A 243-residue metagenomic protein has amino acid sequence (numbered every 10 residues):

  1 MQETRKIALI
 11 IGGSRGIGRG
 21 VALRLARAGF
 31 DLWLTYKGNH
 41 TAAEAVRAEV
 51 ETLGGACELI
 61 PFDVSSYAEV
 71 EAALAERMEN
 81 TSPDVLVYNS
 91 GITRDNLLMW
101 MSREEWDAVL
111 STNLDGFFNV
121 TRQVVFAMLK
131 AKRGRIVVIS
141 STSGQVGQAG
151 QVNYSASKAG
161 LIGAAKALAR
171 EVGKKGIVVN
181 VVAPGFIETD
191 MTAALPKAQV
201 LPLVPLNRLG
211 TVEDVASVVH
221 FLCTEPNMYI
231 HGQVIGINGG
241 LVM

Functional and structural regions predicted by a protein language model:
S14-G16: Conserved glycine-rich cofactor-binding loop
F30-A45: Conserved glycine-rich Rossmann-like NAD(P)H-binding loop of the short-chain dehydrogenase/reductase
L97-L98, E105-L110, I136, V200: Substrate-binding pocket helix/loop in short-chain dehydrogenase/reductase
T121, S157, A165: Active-site helix of classical SDR
R133, T211-I237, V242: C-terminal substrate-recognition "lid" of short-chain dehydrogenase/reductases
S141: Residue(s) in the substrate-gating loop at a strand-loop-helix junction that position the organic substrate next
G173, V178, I230-G232: Short, small/polar-rich loop/turn modules that mediate ligand/substrate recognition or access, typified
